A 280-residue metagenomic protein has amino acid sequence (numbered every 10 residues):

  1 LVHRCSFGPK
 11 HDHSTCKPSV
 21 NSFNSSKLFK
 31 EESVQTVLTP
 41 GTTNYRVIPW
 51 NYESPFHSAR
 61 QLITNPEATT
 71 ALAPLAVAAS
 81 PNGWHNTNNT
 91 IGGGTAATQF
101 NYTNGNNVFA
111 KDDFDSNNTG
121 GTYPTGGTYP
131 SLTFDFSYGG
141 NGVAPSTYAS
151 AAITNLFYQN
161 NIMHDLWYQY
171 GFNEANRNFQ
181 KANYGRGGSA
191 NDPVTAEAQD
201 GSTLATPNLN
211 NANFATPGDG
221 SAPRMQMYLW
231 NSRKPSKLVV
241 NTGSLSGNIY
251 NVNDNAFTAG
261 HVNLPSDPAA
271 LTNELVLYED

Functional and structural regions predicted by a protein language model:
L1-V239: Zymogen propeptides/activation segments of proteases
N231-D280: Protease-associated
